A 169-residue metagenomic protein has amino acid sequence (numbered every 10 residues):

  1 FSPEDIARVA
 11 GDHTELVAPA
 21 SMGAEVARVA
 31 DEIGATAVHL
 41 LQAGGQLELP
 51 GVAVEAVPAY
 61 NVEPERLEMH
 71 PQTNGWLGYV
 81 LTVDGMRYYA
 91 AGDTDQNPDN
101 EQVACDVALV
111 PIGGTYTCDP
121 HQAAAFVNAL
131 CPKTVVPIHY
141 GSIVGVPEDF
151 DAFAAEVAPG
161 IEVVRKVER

Functional and structural regions predicted by a protein language model:
F1, G23-V26, G45-E48, V62-P64 (+3 more regions): Active-site environment of divalent metal-dependent phosphoester hydrolases
F1, V17-A20, Y89-G92, A108-G113 (+2 more regions): Active-site neighborhood of phospho(di)ester-bond hydrolases with catalytic His/Asp-centered motifs
F1-A18, A24-E25, A104-L109: Active-site metal-binding motif and surrounding structural segment of the metallo-beta-lactamase
S2-V9, R28-V29, D99, Q122-F126 (+1 more regions): A short acidic, amphipathic alpha-helical/loop segment
A30-E48, A124, N128-R169: Binuclear metal-ion centers of metallo-dependent hydrolases, dominated by the metallo-beta-lactamase
V38-V103, C118, V167-R169: Core dinuclear metal-dependent hydrolase active-site scaffold
V107-N128: Active-site-proximal segments of metal-dependent phosphoesterases and phosphodiesterases across multiple
